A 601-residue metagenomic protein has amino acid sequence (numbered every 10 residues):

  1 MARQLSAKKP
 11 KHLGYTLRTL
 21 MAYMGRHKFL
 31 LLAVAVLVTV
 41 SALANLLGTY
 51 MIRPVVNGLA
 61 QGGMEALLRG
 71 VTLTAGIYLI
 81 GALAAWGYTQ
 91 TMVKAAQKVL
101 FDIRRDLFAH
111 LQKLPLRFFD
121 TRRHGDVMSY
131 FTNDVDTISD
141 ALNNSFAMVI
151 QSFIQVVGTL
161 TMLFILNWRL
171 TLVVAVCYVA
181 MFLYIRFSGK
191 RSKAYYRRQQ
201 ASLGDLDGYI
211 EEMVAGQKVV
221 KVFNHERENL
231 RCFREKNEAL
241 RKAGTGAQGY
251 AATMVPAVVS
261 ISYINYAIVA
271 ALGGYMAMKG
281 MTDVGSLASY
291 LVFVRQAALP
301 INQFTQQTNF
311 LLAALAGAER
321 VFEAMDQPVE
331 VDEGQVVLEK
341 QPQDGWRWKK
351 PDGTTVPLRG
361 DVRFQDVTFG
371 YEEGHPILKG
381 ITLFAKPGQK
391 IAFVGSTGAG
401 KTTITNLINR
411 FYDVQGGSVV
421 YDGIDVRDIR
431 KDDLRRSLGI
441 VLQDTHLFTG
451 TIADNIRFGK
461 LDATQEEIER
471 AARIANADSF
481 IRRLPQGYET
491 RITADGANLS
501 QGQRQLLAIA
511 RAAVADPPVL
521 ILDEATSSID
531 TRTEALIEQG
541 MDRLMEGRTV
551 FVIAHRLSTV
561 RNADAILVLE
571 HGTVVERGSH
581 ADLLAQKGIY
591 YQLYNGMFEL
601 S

Functional and structural regions predicted by a protein language model:
M1-A44, A60-T74, Y88-M92, A96 (+10 more regions): Membrane-integrated ABC transporters
T16, M24, Y88, M92-A96 (+3 more regions): Juxtamembrane loop-to-helix connectors within ABC transporter transmembrane domains
R26, L30-V40, L47, L73-I77 (+4 more regions): Transmembrane helices of ABC transporter permease
Q61-G63, R69, G76, M162-V176 (+2 more regions): Helix-loop-helix
L107, L111, V220, V321 (+1 more regions): Helix-loop junctions and hydrophobic alpha-helical segments within the transmembrane domains of large membrane
L111, F233, V321, F364-D366: Conserved catalytic Walker-motif region of ABC-type ATPase nucleotide-binding domains
L116-R117, V135-L142, F146, I150 (+6 more regions): An intracellular "coupling" helix at the cytosolic face of ABC transporter transmembrane type-1 domains
Q341-S601: ABC-type nucleotide-binding domain
